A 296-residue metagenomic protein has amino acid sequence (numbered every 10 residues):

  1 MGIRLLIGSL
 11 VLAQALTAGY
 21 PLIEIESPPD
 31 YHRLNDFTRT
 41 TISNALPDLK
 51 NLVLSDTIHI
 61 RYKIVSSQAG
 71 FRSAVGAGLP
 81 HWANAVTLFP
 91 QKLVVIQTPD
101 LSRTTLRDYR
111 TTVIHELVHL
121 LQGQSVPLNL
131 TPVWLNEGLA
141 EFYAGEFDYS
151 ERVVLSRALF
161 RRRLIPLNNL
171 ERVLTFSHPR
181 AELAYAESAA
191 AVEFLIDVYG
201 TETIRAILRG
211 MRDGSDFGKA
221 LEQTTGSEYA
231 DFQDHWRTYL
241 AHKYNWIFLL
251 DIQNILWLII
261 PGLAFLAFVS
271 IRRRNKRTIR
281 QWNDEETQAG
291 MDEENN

Functional and structural regions predicted by a protein language model:
M1-Y20: Hydrophobic secretory-pathway targeting helix
G2, L155-S156, W236, R273-K276: Generic hydrophobic, helix-prone segments enriched in Leu/Val/Ile
A13-T17, Q124, L266-S270: Short hydrophobic alpha-helical membrane-anchoring segments
G19-P132, F217: Juxtacatalytic substrate-recognition/specificity segment
I23-I25, H59-K63, V95-S102, T131 (+6 more regions): Low-complexity, flexible helical/coil segments
I64-G70, T98-D108, F160, E182 (+3 more regions): Noncatalytic linker/hinge segments flanking ATPase motor cores
V86-L93, R107-T111, S125-V198, E202-L250: Acidic/His/Gly-enriched intrinsically disordered linker/tail segments that often contain short helix/coil "MoRF-like"
Y244-N296: C-terminal single-pass membrane-anchor helix
